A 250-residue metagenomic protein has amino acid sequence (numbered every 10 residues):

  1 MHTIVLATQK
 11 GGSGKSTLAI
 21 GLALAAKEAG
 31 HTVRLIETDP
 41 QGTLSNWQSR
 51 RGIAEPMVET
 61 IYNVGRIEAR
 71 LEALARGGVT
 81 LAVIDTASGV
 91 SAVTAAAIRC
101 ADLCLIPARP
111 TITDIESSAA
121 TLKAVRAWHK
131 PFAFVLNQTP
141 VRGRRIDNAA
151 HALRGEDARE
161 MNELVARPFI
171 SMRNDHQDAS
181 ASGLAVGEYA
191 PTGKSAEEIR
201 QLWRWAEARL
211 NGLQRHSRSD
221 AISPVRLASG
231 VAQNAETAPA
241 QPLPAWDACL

Functional and structural regions predicted by a protein language model:
T3-Q9, S13, G21-A96, A179-S182: P-loop/Walker-type NTP enzyme "switch/lid" segment
S16: Walker A/P-loop
L35, I84, I106, F134-L136: Structural beta-sheet core signal
S91-I112: Inter-motif core of Ras-like GTPase G domains
T113-E163: Anionic-ligand binding region
P140, A150-G187: Beta-strand-loop-alpha "switch" segments that mediate conformational coupling across diverse proteins
Q177-W203: Inter-lobe coupling/hinge region of RecA-like P-loop helicase motors
H216-L250: P-loop NTP-binding site
